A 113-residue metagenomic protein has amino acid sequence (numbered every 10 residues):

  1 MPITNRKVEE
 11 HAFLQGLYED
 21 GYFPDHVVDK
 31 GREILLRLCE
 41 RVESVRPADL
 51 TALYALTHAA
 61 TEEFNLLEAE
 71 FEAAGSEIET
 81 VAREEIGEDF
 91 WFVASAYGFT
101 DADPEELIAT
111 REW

Functional and structural regions predicted by a protein language model:
M1-S44: Short terminal alpha-helical segments
V27, R46-L53, G75, E79-A82: Residue-level recognition of alpha-helical structural elements
K30-R37, L56-A59, E63-L66, E85 (+1 more regions): Charged, amphipathic alpha-helical oligomerization/scaffolding segments
E40-E43, F71-G75: Charged, low-complexity surface segments at secondary-structure and domain boundaries
V42-E68: Mature extracytoplasmic domains of secretory-pathway proteins
E72-W113: Amphipathic alpha-helical binding modules
